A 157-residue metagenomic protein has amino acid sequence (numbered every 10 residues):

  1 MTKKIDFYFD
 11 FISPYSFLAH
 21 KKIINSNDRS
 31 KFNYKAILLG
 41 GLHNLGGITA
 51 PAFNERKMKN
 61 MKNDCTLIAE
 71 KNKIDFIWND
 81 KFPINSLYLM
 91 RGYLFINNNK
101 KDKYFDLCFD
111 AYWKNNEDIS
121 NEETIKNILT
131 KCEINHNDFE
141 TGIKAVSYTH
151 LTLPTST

Functional and structural regions predicted by a protein language model:
K3-A19: Local sequence-structure signature of Cys/Sec-based thiol-disulfide redox active-site neighborhoods
I12, L38, P154: Anionic group-transfer/hydrolysis microenvironments
F17-N115: Structural alpha/beta surface segment adjacent to cysteine/selenocysteine redox centers across thiol/disulfide enzymes
I77-N79, F105, S120-N121, N137-T141: Short, hydrophobic secondary-structure boundary micro-motifs
W113-K114, D118-E123: Histidine/lysine/aspartate-rich catalytic loop segments that bind and position anionic ligands
K126-Y148: Strongly charged, low-complexity linkers/loops
T149-T155: Conserved small/polar residues in nucleotide/adenosyl-binding loops
